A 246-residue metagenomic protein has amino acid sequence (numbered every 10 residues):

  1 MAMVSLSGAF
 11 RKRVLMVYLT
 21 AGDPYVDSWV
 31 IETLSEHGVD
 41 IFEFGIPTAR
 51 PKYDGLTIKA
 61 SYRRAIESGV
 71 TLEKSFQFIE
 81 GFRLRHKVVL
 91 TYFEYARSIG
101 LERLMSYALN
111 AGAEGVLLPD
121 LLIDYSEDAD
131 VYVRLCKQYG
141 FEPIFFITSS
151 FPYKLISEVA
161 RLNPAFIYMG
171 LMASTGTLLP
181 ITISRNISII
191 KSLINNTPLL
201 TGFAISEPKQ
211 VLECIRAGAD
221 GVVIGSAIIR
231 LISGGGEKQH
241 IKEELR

Functional and structural regions predicted by a protein language model:
A2-A9, P24, T48-A60, I66-I79 (+6 more regions): Active-site-adjacent beta->alpha loops and helix N-cap segments on the catalytic face of soluble alpha/beta enzymes
F10, S35-E36, I79-L84, M105-N110 (+3 more regions): Acidic (Asp/Glu)-rich catalytic clusters
R13-L19, F42-F44, K87-T91, V116-L118 (+4 more regions): Hydrophobic faces of well-ordered beta-strands that scaffold small-molecule active sites in alpha/beta enzyme cores
V17, L34, F42-G45, A108 (+3 more regions): Conserved, mostly hydrophobic/aromatic
V26-E36, E102-R103, S150-L162, T201 (+1 more regions): Catalytic cores of alpha/beta
D40-P51, A111-Y125, I167-T177, A204 (+1 more regions): Glycine-rich phosphate-binding active-site loops on the catalytic face of alpha/beta enzymes
F82-S126: Hydrophobic alpha-helical segments and helix pairs
